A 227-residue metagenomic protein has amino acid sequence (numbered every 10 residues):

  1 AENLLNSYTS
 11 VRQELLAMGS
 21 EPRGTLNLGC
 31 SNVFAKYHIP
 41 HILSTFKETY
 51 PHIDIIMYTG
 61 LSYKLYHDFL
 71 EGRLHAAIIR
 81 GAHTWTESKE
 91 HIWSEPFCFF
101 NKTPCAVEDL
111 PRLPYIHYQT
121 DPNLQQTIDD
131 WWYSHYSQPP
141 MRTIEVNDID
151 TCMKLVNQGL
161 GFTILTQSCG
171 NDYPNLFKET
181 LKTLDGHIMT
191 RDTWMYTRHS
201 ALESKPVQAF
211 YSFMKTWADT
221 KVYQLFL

Functional and structural regions predicted by a protein language model:
A1-S20: Alpha-helical "hinge/linker" immediately C-terminal to small N-terminal DNA-binding modules
E21-T84, E145-V146: Central regulatory/effector-binding core of bacterial HTH transcription factors
L28, L43-T49, Q125-P140: Ligand-binding cleft/hinge of the Venus flytrap
L61-S62, L70, L124, S137-K182 (+1 more regions): Hydrophobic hinge/microswitch elements
W85-F97, D172-T183: Ligand-binding "clamshell"
T86-T127, T190-S200: Hydrophobic/proline-rich hinge and linker segments of small-molecule sensing/allosteric domains, predominantly
P114-S137, S204, Y211, K221: Secondary-structure junction motif
T180-L225: A late-sequence structural motif
